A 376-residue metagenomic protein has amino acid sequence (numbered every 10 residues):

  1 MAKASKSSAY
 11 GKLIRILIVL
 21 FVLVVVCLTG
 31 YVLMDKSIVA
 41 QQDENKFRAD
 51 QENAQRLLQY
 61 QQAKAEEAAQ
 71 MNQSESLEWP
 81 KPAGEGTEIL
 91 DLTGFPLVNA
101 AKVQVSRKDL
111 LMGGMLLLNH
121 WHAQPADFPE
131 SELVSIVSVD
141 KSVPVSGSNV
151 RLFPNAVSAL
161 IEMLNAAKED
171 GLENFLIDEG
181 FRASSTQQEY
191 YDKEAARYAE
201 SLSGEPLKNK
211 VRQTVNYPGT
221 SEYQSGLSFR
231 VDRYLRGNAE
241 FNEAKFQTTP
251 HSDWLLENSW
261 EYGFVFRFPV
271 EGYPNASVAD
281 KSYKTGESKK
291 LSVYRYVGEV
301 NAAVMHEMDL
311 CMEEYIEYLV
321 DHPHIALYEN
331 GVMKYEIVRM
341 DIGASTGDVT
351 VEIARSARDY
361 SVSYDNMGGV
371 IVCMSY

Functional and structural regions predicted by a protein language model:
A2-K6, Y10-Y376: Extracytoplasmic cell-surface/polysaccharide-interacting catalytic and binding patches
